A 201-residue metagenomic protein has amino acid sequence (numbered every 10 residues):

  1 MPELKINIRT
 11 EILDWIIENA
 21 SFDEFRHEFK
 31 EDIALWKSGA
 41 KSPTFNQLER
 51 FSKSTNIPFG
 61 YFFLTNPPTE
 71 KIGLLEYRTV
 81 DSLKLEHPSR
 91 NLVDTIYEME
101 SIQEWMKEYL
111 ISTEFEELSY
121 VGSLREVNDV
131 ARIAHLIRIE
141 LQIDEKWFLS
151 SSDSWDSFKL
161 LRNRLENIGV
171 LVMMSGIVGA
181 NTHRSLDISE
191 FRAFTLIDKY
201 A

Functional and structural regions predicted by a protein language model:
M1-A201: Short juxta-domain linker segments that transition from a proline/glycine-rich, charged coil into a short amphipathic
